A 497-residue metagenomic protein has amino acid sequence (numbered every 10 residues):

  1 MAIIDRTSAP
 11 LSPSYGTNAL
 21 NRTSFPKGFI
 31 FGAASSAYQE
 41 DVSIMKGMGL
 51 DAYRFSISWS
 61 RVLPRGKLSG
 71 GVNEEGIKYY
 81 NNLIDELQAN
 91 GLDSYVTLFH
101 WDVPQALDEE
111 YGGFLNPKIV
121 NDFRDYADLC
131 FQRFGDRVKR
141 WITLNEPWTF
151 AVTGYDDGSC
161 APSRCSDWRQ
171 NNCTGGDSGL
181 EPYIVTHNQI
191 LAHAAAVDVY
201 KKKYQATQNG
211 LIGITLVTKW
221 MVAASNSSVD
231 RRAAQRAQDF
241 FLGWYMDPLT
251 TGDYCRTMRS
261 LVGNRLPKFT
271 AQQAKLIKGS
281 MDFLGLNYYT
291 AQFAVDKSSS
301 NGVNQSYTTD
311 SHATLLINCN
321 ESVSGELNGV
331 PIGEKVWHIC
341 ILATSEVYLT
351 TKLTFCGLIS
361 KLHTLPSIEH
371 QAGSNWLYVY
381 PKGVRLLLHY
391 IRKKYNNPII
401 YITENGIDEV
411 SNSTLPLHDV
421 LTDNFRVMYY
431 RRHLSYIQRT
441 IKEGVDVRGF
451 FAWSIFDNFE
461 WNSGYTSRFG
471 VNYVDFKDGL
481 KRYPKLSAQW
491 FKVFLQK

Functional and structural regions predicted by a protein language model:
A2-Q39, R65-K67, E74-K497: Active-site region of glycoside hydrolase catalytic domains
M45-W59, I84, T97-F99, K118-I119: Conserved catalytic and ligand/cofactor-coordination microenvironments
